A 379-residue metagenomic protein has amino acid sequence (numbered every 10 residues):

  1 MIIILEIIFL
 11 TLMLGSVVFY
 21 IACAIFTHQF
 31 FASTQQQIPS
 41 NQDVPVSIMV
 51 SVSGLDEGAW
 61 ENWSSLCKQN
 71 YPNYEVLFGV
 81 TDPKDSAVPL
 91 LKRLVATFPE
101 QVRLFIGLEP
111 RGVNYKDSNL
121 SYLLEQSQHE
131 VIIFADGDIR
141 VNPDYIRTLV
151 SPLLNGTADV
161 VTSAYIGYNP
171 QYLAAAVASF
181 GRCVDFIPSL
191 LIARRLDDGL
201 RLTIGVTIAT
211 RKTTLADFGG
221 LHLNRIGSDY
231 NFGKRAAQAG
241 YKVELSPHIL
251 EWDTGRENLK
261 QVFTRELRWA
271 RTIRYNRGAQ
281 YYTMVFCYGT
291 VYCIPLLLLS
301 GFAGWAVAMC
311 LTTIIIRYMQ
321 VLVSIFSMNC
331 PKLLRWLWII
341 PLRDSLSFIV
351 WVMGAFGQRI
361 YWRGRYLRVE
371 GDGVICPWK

Functional and structural regions predicted by a protein language model:
M1-Q42, S189, V321: N-terminal membrane-anchoring/stem segments of glycan-assembly enzymes
L14-V18, I25-F26, S40, M284-Y361: Membrane-embedded multi-pass helical conduit in multi-pass membrane proteins, especially envelope-biosynthetic
V44-S47, E75, N231: Cell-envelope/extracellular polymer assembly enzymes that use nucleotide-activated donors
V46-L55, Q69, G79-T81: A conserved hydrophobic helix/loop-capping motif in glycosyltransferases and polysaccharide synthases
W63-R111: Acidic donor-binding segment of Leloir-type glycosyltransferases
S86, D136-P152: Acidic donor-binding/catalytic loop of UDP-sugar-dependent glycosyltransferases, especially processive GT2
T97-E125, H129, T148-F218, F263 (+3 more regions): Long helical/loop segments within the catalytic core of UDP-sugar-dependent glycosyltransferases, especially the large
N224, G233-W252: Catalytic donor-sugar/metal-binding loop of nucleotide-sugar-dependent glycosyltransferases
